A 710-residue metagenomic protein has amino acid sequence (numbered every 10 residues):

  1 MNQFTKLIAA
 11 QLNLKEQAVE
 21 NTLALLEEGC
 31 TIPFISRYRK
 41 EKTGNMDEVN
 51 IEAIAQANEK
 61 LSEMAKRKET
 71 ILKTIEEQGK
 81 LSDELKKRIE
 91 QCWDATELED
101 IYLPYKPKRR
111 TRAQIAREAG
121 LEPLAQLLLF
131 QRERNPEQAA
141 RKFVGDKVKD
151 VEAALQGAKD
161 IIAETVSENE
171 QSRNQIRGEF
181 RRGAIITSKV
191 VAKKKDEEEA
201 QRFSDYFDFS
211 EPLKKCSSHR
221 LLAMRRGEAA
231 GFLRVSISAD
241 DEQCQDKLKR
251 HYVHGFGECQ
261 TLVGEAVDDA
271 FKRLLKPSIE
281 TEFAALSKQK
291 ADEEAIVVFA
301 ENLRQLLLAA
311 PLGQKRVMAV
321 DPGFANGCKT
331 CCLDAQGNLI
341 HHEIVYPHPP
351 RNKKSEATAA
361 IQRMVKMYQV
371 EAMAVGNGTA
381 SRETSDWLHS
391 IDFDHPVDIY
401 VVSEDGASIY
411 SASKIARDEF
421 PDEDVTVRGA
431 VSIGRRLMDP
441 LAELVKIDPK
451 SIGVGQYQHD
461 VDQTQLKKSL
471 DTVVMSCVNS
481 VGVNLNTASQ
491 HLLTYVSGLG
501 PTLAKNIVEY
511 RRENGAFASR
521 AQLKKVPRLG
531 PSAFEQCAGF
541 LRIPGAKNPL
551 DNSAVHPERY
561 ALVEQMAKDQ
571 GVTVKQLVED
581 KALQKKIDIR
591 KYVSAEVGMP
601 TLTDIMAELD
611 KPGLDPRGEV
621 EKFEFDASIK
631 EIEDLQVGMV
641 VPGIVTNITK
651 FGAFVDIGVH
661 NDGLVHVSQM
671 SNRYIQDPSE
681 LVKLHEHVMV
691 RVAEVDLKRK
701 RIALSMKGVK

Functional and structural regions predicted by a protein language model:
N13, A310-L312, M475-E509, A627-V665 (+1 more regions): C-terminal accessory/binding modules appended to enzymatic or scaffolding proteins
A24-E27, P104, I115-E118, A223-G227 (+15 more regions): Replace "in large, NTP-powered and nucleic-acid-processing enzymes" with "in large, NTP-powered factors and other
T31-I32, T43, D47-Q114, A119-K149 (+5 more regions): Accessory alpha-helical DNA-binding modules that contact the DNA backbone or grooves
Y38-K40, L129, D240, P322 (+11 more regions): Short, ordered loop/turn segments at secondary-structure junctions
N50-A53, K60, M64-A319, A325-D422 (+1 more regions): Duplex nucleic acid-engaging cores and interfaces of nucleic-acid transaction enzymes
E97, I101, Y400, G406 (+2 more regions): Long, charge-rich intrinsically disordered scaffolds of nucleic-acid metabolism proteins
F143, K149-V151, F209-S210, Q245-F271 (+5 more regions): Low-complexity, acidic/Ser/Thr- and charged residue-rich accessory regions of DNA metabolism proteins
G178-I185, V320-F324, G378-E383, V402-I409 (+5 more regions): A glycine-rich phosphate-binding loop feature that marks nucleotide/adenosyl-phosphate handling sites
